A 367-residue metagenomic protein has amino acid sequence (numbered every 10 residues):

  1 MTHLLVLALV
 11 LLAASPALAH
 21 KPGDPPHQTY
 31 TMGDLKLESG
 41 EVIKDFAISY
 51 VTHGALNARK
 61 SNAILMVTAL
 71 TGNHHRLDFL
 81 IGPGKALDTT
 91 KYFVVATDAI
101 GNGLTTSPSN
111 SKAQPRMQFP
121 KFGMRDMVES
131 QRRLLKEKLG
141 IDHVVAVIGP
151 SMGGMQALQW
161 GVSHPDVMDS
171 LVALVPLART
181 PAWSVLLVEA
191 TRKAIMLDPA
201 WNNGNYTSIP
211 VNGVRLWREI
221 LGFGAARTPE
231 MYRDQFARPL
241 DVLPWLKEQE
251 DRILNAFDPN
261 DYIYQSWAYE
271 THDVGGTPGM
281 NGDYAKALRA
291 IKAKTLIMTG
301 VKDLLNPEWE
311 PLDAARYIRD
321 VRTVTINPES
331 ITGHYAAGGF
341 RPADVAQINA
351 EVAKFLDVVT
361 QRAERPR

Functional and structural regions predicted by a protein language model:
A19-M66, H74, Q361-R367: Catalytic-loop region of hydrolases
A47, V51-A113: N-terminal cap/lid subdomain of alpha/beta-hydrolase-fold enzymes
K85-K138, D142, V185-N203, S330-G333: Cap/lid segment of the alpha/beta-hydrolase catalytic domain
D142-A182: Conserved hydrolase catalytic core segment
V167, V172-R252: Alpha/beta-hydrolase-fold enzymes
I291, I297-T299: Short beta-strand/loop motif that positions the catalytic acidic residue of the alpha/beta-hydrolase fold
L304-E310: Conserved alpha/beta-hydrolase "acid-adjacent" motif
D320-R367: Catalytic active-site module of serine/aspartate enzymes centered on a nucleophile-bearing elbow/loop
